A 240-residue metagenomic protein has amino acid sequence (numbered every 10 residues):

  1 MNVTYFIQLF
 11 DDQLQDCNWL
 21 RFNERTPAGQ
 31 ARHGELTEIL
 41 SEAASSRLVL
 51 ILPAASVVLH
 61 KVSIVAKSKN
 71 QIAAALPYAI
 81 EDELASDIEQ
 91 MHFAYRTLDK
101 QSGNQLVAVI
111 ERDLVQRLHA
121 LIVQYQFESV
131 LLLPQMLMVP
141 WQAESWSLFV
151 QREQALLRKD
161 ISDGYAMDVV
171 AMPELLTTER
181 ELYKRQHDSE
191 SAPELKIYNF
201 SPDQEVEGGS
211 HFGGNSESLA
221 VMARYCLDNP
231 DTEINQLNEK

Functional and structural regions predicted by a protein language model:
M1-K240: Hydrophobic/aromatic-enriched cytosolic interaction surfaces used to assemble or bind macromolecules
